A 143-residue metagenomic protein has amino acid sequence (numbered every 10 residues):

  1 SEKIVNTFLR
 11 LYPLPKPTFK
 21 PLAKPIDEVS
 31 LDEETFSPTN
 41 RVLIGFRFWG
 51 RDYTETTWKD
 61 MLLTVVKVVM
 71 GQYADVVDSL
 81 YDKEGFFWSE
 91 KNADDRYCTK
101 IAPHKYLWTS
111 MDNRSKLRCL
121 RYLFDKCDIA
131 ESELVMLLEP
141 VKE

Functional and structural regions predicted by a protein language model:
S1-E143: Intrinsically disordered, charged low-complexity linkers and terminal tails that flank or connect structured domains
